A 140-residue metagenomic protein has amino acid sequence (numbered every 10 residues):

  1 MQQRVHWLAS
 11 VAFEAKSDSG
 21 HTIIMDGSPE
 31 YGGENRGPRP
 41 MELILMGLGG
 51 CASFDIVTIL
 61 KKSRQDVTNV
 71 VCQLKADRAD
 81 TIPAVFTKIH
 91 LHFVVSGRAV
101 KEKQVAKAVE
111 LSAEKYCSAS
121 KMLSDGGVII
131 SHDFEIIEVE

Functional and structural regions predicted by a protein language model:
M1-M46, V57-E140: Extended beta-strand/beta-hairpin segments
F54: Short glycine/serine/threonine-rich phosphate/pyrophosphate-binding segments that cradle anionic phosphate groups
